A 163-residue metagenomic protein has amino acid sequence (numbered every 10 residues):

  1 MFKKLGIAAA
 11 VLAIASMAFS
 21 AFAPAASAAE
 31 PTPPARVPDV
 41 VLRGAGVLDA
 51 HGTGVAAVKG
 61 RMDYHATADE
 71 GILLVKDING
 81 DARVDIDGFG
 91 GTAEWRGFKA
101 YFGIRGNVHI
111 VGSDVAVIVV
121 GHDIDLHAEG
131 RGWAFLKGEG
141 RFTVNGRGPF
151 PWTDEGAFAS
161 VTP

Functional and structural regions predicted by a protein language model:
M1-F2, P34, V41, A128: Intrinsically disordered, low-complexity sequence elements enriched in Ser/Thr/Gly/Pro
M1-L12: Bacterial N-terminal signal peptides that target proteins for export
F2-K3, W133-P163: Terminal low-complexity interaction tails
A13-I14, R141: Alpha-helical transmembrane segments and their juxtamembrane interfaces
S16-A25: C-terminal segment of classical bacterial N-terminal signal peptides
S27-N79, G148-P163: N-terminal segment immediately downstream of the Sec signal-peptide cleavage site in secreted/extracellular proteins
G46-F142: Predominantly extracellular/secreted and cell-surface proteins with exposed, flexible low-complexity segments
